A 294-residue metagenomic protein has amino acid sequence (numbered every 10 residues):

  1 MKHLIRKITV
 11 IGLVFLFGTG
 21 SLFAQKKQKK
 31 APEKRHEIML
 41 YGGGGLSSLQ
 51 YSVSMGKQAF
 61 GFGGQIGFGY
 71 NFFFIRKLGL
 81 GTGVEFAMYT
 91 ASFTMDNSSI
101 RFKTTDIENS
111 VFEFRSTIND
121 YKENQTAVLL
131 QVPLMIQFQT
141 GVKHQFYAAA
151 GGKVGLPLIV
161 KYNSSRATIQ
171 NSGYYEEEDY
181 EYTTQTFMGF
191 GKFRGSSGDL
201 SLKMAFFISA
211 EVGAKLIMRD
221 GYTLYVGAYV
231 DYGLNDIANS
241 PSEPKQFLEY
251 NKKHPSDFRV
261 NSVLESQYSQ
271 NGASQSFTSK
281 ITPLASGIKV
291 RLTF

Functional and structural regions predicted by a protein language model:
M1-K34: Cleavable N-terminal export/targeting peptides
K2-L4, M218-D220, S276-K280: Short proline/glycine-enriched turn/loop segments at secondary-structure junctions
Q25-N71, S201, K280-A285, R291-F294: Short glycine/proline- and aromatic-enriched beta-strand/turn motifs that initiate or cap beta-hairpins
K30-I38, L49, R76-L80, T126 (+3 more regions): Outer-envelope beta-barrel architecture signal
L40-G44, G64-F74, V84-F86, L130-F138 (+4 more regions): Residues on the lipid-exposed face of transmembrane beta-strands in outer-membrane beta-barrel proteins
S48-G61, Y89-A127, P157-A205, I237-E249 (+1 more regions): Extracellular/periplasm-exposed beta-strand and loop segments of Gram-negative cell-envelope proteins, dominated by
I75-E85, A91-M95: Short N-terminal amphipathic alpha-helices
G213-K215, Y222-E243, F258: Extended, basic/helix-rich recognition subdomains
